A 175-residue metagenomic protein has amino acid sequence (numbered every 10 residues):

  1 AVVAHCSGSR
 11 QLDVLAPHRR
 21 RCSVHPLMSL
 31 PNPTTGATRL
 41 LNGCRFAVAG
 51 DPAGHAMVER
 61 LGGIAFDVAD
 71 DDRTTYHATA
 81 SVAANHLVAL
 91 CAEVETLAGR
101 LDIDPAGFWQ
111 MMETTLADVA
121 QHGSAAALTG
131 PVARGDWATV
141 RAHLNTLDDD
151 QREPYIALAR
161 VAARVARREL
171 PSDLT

Functional and structural regions predicted by a protein language model:
V2-H77: Rossmann-fold dinucleotide-binding core
L12, G54, Y76-A80, A84 (+5 more regions): A general structural signal for well-ordered alpha-helical segments in protein cores
P17, S29-N32, A84, G130 (+1 more regions): Generic structural "secondary-structure junction" signal
A49-G50, C91, D173-L174: A general structural signal for short secondary-structure boundary/capping elements
H55-E113: Active-site rim beta-loop-alpha module in soluble metabolic enzymes
A106-T175: NAD(P)-dependent Rossmann-like dehydrogenase/reductase catalytic/cofactor-binding core
